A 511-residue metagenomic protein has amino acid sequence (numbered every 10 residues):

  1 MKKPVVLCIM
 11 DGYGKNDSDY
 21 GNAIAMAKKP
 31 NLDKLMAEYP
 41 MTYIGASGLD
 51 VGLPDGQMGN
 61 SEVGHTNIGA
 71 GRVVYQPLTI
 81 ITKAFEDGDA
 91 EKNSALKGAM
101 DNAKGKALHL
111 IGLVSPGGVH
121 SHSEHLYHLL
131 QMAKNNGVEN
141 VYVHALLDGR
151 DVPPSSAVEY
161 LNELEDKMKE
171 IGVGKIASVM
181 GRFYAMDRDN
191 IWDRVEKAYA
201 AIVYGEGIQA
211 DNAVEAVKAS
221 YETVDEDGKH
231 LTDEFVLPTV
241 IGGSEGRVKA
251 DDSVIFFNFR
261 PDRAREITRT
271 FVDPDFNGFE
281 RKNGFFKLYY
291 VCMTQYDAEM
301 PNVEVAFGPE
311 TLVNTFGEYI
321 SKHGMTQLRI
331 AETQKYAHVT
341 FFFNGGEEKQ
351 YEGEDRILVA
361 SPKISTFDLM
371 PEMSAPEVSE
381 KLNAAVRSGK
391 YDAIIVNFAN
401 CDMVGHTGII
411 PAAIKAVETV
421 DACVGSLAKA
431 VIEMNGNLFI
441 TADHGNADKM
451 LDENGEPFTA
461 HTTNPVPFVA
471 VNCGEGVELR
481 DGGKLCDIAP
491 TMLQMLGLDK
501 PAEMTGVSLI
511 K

Functional and structural regions predicted by a protein language model:
M1-K511: Feature captures the catalytic ectodomains and active-site-proximal regions of enzymes that hydrolyze or transfer
